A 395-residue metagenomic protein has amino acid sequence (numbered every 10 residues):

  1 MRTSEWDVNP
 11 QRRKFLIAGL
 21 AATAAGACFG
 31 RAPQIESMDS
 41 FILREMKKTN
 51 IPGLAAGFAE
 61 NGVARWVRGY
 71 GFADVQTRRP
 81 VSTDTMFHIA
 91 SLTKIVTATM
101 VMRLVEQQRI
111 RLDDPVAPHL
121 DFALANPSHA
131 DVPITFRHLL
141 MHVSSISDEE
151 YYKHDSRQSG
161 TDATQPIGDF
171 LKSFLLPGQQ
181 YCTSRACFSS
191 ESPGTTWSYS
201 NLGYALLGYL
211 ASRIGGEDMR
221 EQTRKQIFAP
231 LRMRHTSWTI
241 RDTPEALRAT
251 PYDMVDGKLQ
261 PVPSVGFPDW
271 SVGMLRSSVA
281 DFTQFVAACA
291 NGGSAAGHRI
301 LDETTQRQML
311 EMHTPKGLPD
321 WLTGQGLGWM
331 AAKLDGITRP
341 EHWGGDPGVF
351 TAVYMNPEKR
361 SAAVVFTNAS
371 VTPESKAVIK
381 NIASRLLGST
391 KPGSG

Functional and structural regions predicted by a protein language model:
M1-K14, A18-T23: N-terminal secretory signal peptides
C28-G69, Y151, R157-G160, T195 (+4 more regions): Catalytic loop of the DD-peptidase/beta-lactamase superfamily, centered on the K-T-G motif and neighboring
S37, G53, T83, H88-L92 (+6 more regions): Active-site helix/loop module of the DD-peptidase/beta-lactamase fold, centered on the serine-lysine SxxK catalytic
G69, D84, D131-I134, E150-E245 (+1 more regions): Catalytic-site signature segments of enzymes, centered on catalytic residues
D74-V81, E374-K380: A short, polar/charged loop-to-alpha-helix boundary motif
T97: Active/ligand-binding-proximal structured segments within catalytic/core domains that scaffold catalytic residues
L139-L140, F174-L175, C182-S184, C289 (+1 more regions): A generic structural signal for nonpolar/aromatic side chains embedded in well-ordered alpha-helices
I146-S147, Y204, A369-T372: Solvent-exposed loop/turn segments at secondary-structure junctions within structured extracellular/periplasmic domains
